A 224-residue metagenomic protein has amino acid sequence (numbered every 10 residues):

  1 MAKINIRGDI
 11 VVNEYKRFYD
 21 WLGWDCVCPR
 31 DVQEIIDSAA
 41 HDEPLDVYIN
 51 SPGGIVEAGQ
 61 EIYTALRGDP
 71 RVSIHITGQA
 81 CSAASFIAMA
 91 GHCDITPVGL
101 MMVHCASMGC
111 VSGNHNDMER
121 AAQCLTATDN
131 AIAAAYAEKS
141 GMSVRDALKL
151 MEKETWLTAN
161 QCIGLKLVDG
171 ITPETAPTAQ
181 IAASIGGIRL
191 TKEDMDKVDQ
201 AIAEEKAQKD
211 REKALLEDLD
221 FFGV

Functional and structural regions predicted by a protein language model:
M1-A83, A90-V224: N-terminal organellar transit peptides
